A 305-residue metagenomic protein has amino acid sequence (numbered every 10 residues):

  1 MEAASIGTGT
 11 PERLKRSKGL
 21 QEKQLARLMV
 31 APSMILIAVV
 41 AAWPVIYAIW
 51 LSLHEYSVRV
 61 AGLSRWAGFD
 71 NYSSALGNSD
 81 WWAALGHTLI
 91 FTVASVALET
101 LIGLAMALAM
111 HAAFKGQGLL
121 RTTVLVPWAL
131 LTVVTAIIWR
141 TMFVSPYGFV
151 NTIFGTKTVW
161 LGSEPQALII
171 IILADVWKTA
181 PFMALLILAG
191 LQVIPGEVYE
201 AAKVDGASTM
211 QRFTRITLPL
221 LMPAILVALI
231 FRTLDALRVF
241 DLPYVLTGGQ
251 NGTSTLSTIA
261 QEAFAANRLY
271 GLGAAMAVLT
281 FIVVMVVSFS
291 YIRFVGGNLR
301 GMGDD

Functional and structural regions predicted by a protein language model:
M1-V30, F114-Q117, I292-D305: Transmembrane alpha-helical segments of polytopic membrane transport and secretion proteins
G7-G9, K18, A48, S52 (+5 more regions): Transmembrane-helix boundary motif in ABC transporter permease subunits
K15-G19, A136-W177, D241-S254: Membrane-interfacial helix termini and adjacent extracytoplasmic/periplasmic loops of multi-pass transporters
E22, S57-V58, Y72, T179-F182 (+2 more regions): Interhelical loop and adjacent transmembrane-helix boundary motif in polytopic membrane transport permeases
I35-S57, L120-T158, A174-V176, F231 (+1 more regions): Membrane-water interface segments at the C-terminal ends of transmembrane alpha-helices in multi-pass inner-membrane
N78-A112, I171-K178, T209, I282-V284: Transmembrane alpha-helix signature in integral membrane proteins
M106, L188-G196, L272-D305: C-terminal transmembrane helix and the adjacent membrane-cytosol boundary/short C-terminal tail of inner/organellar
G118-V124, L185-I225, L299-D305: Intracellular coupling helices
